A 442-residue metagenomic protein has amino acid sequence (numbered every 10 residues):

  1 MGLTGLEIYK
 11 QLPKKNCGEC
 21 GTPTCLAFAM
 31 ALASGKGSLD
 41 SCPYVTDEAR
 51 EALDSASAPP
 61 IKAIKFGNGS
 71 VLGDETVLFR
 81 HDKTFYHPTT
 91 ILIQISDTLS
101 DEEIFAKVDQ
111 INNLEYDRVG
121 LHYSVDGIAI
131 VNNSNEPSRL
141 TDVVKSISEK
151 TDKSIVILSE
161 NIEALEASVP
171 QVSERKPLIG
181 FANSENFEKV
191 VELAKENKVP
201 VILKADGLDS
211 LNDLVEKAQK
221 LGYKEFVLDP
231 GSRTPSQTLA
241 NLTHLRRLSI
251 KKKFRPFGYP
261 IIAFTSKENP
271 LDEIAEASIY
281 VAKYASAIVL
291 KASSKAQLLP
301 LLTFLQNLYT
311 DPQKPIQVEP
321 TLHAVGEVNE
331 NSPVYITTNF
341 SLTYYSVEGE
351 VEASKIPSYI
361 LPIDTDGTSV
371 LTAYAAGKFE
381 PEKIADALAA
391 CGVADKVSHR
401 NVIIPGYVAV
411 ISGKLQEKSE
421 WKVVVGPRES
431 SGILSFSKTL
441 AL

Functional and structural regions predicted by a protein language model:
G2-K14, A49-D109, L322-E327: N-terminal amphipathic alpha-helix/helix-capping segment at the start of soluble metabolic enzymes
G5, T22-L26, S412, S430: Alpha-helix initiation and N-capping motif
P13-A31, D40-Y44: Local cysteine-cluster metal-coordination motifs and their immediate loop/turn environment, predominantly Fe-S cluster
S34, L78-F79, T90-V397, I403-Y407 (+3 more regions): Conserved mixed alpha/beta catalytic, RNA-binding, or beta-rich assembly cores of soluble enzyme, regulatory
Y44-E48, S173-E174: Terminal amphipathic helices with adjacent charged low-complexity linkers/tails
